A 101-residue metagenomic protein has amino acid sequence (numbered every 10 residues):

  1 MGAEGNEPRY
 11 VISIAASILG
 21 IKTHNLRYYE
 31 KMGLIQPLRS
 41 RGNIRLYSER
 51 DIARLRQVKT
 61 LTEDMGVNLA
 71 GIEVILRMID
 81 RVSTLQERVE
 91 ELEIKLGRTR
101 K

Functional and structural regions predicted by a protein language model:
M1-R56, T60: Basic helix-turn-helix/winged-helix DNA-binding cores and closely related short helical interaction motifs
E63-K101: Long, leucine- and charge-enriched amphipathic alpha-helices that form heptad-repeat coiled-coil/leucine-zipper-like
